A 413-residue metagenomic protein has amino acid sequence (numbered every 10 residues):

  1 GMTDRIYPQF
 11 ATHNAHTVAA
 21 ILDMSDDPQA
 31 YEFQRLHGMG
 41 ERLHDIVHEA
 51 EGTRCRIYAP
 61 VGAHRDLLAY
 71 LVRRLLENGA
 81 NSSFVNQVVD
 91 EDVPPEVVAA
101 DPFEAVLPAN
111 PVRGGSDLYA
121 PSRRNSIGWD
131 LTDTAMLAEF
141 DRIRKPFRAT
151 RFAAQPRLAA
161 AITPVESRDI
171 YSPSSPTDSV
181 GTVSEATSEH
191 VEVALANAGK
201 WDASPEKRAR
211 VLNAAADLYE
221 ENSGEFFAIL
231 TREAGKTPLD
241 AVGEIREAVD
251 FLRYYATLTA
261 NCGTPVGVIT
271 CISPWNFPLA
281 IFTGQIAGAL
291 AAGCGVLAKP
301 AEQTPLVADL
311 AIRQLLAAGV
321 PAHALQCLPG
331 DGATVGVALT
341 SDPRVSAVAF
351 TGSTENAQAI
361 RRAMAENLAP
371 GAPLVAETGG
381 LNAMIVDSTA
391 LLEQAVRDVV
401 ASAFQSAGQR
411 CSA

Functional and structural regions predicted by a protein language model:
G1, Q326-A349: A structured beta-alpha segment of the ubiquitous adenosine-cofactor-binding alpha/beta core
G1-E49, T53, A395-V396: Long hydrophobic segments that form regular secondary structure
M2-R5, M24-Y31, A50-T53, A203 (+5 more regions): Secondary-structure transition/capping motifs at alpha-helix termini and the adjoining loop/turn into the next element
Q9-H13, Q34-L36, Y58-P60, N78 (+13 more regions): Generic beta-strand/beta-sheet core signal
F33, R54-L71, N78, F84 (+1 more regions): Phosphate/diphosphate-binding loops
V61-G62, D66-A196, K200-L218, A228-I229 (+3 more regions): Terminal low-complexity tails and localization/encapsulation signals of metabolic enzymes
T257-H323, G379: Conserved small-residue-rich beta-alpha loop and adjacent elements that most often cradle the phosphate/pyrophosphate
A317-G319, S341-P343, A347, E355-A413: ALDH superfamily catalytic-core signature
